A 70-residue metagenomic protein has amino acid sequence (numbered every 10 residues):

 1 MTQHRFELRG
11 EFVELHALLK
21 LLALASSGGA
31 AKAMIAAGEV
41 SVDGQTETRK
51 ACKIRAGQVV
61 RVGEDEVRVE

Functional and structural regions predicted by a protein language model:
M1-V13: A detector for short, charged/polar N-terminal pre-domain segments
H4-R5, V59-E70: A positively charged, amphipathic N-terminal helix/segment that binds anionic biomolecules
G10-A56: A basic, amphipathic helix-loop patch mediating RNA/tRNA/ribosome contacts
